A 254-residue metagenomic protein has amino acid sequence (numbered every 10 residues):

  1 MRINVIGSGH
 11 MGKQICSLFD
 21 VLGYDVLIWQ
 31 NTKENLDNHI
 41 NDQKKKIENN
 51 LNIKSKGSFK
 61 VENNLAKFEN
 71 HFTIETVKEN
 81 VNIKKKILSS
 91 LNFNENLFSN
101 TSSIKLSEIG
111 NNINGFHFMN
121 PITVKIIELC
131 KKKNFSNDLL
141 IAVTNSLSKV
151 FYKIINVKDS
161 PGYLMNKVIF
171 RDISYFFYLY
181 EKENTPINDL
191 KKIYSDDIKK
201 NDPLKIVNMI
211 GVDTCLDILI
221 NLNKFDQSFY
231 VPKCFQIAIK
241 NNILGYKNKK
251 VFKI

Functional and structural regions predicted by a protein language model:
M1, V5-I6, I15-S17, V21-N31 (+5 more regions): NAD(P)-dependent Rossmann-like dehydrogenase/reductase catalytic/cofactor-binding core
M1-L51, K60, N112: NAD(P)+-binding Rossmann beta1-loop-alpha1 motif at the extreme N-terminus of oxidoreductases
G12-Q14, N82-K85, K105-E108: Short glycine/serine/threonine-rich phosphate/pyrophosphate-binding segments that cradle anionic phosphate groups
E34, N49-N96, S103: Rossmann-like NAD(P)-binding element
N35-N38, D42, I83, D138-K149 (+2 more regions): A non-catalytic, amphipathic alpha-helix used as a structural packing/dimerization or gating element in enzyme scaffolds
V77, E95-D159, Y163-N166: Rossmann-fold dinucleotide-binding core
N166-N184, N188: Flexible helical/loop "lid" subdomain adjacent to adenine-nucleotide binding pockets
